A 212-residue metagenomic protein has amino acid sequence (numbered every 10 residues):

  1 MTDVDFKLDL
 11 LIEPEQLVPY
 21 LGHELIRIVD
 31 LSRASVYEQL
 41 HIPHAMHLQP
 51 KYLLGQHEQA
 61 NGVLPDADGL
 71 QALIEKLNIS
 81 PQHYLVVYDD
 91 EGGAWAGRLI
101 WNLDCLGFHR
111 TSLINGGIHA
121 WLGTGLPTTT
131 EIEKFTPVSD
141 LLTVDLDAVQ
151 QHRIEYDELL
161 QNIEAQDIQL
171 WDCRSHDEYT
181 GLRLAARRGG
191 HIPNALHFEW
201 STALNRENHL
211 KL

Functional and structural regions predicted by a protein language model:
T2-F6, G62-D157, Q161-N162, R183 (+1 more regions): Thiolate-centered catalytic microenvironments shared by cysteine-dependent enzyme domains
T2-P81, E158-L212: Positively charged, proline/Ser/Thr-rich regional signature most characteristic of the Rhodanese/CDC25-like
